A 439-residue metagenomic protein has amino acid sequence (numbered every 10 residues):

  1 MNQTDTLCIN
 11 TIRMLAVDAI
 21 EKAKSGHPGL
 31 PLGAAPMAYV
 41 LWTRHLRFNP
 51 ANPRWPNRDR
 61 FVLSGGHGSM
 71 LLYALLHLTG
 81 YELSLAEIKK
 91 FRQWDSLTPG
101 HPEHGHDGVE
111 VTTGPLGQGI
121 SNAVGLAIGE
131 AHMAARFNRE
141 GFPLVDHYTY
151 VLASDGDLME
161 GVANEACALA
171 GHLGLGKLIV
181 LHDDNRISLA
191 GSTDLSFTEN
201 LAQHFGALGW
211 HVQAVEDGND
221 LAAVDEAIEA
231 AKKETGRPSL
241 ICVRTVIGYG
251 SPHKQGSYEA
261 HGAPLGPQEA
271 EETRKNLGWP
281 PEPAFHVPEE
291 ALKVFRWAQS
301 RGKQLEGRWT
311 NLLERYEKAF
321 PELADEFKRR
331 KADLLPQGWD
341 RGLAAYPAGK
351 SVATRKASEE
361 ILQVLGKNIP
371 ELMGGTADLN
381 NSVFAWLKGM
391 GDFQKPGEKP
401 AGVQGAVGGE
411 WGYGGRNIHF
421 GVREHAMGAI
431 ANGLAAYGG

Functional and structural regions predicted by a protein language model:
M1-Y148, A214, F295-G439: Thiamine diphosphate
P50-A51, G105-H106, V111-W297: Glycine-rich ThDP/TPP pyrophosphate-binding loop and its adjacent helix/strand module within ThDP-dependent enzymes
